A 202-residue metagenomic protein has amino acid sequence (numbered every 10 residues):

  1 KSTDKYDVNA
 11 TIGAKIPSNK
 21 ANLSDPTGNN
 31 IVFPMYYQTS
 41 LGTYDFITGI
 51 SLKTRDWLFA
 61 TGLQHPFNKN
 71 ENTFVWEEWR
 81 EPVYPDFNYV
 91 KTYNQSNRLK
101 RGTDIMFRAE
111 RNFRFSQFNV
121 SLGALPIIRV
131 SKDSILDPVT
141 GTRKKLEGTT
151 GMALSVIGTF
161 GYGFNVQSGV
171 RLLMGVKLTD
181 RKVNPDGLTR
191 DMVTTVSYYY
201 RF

Functional and structural regions predicted by a protein language model:
K1-S96: Outer-membrane pore/translocation modules
W79-F202: Outer membrane beta-barrel transmembrane domains
